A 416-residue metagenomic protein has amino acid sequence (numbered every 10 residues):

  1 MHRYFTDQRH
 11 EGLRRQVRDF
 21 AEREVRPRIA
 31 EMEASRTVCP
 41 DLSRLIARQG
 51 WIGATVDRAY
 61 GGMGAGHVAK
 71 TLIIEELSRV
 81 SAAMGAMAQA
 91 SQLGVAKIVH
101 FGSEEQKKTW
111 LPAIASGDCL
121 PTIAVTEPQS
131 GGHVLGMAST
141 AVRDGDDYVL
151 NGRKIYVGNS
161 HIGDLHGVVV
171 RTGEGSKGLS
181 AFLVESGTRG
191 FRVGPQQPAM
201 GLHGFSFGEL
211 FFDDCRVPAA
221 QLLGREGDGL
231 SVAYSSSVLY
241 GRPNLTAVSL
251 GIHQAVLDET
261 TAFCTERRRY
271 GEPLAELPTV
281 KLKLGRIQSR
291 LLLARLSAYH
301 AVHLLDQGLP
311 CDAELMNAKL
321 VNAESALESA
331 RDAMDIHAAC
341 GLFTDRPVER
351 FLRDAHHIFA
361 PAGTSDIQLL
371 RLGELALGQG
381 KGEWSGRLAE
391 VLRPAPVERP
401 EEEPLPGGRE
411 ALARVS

Functional and structural regions predicted by a protein language model:
H2, L72-I73, L93, H337-S416: Glycine-rich phosphate/cofactor-binding loops in nucleotide/flavin-utilizing enzymes
H2-R9, L13, R79, V193-L292 (+3 more regions): Glycine-rich beta->alpha junctions and the first turn(s) of the following alpha-helix
R26-T37, T261, T265-E272, Q288-V321 (+1 more regions): C-terminal helix-coil-helix/basic helical segment that borders enzyme active sites and/or dimer interfaces and provides
A47, Y299, H303, A326-R353: A glycine-biased, small/acidic residue-tolerant capping/turn segment at secondary-structure junctions
R48-D118, G158-L165, L305, R353-D354: Internal helix-loop-helix
G117-V125: A short, Trp-centered hydrophobic/proline-enriched beta-strand micro-motif
S139-V142: A structural signal for short hydrophobic beta-strand segments in well-ordered beta-sheet cores
N151-G194: A short core secondary-structure module
